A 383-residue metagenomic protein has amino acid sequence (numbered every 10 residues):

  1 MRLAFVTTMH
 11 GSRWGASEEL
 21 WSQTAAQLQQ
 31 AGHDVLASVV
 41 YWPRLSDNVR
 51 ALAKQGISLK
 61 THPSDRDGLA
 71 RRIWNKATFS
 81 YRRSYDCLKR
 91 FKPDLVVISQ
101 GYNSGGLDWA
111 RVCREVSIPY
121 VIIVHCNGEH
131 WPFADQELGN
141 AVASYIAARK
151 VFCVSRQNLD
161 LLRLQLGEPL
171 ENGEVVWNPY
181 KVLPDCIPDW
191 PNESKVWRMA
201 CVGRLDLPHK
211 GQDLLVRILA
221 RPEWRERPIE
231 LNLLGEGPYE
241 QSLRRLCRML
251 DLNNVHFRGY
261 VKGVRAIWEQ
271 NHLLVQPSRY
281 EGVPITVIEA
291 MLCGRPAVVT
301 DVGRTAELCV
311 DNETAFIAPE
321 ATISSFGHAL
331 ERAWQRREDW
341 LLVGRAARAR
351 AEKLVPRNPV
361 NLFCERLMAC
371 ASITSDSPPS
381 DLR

Functional and structural regions predicted by a protein language model:
A4-V6, P191-K210, V216-L219: Conserved donor-binding/catalytic core segment of Leloir-type glycosyltransferases
T7-W14, Q27, A31-N75, G237-E240: N-terminal strand-loop element at the rim of the active site of nucleotide-sugar-dependent glycosyltransferases
S12, R66-G68, G101-S104, I118-D135: A short, histidine- and acid-enriched strand-loop-helix "catalytic/donor-clamping" loop that lines the nucleotide-sugar
I146-N172, Y180-V182: A short, active-site helix/loop in glycosyltransferases that binds the activated sugar's phosphate group
Y260, R279: Aromatic "clamp/platform" in nucleotide-sugar-dependent glycosyltransferases that forms part of the donor/acceptor
P296-V299, C309: Short hydrophobic beta-strand element within catalytic cores of glycosyltransferases and related nucleotide-activated
D311-N312, F316-I323, A333-R337: Conserved acidic donor-binding segment of nucleotide-sugar-dependent glycosyltransferases
R332, D339-K353: A short, well-ordered alpha-helix in the C-terminal region of glycosyltransferases
